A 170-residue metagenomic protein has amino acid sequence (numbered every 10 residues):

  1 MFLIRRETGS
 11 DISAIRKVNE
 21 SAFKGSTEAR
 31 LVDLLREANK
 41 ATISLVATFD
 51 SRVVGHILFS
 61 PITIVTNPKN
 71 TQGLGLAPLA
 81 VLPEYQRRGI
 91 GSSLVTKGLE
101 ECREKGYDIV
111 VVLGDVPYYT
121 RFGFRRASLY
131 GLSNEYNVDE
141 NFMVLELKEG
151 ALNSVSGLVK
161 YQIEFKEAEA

Functional and structural regions predicted by a protein language model:
M1-L31, A38-V54, E149-A170: Short amphipathic alpha-helix that is part of the acyltransferase structural core
V32-R36, Y130-S133: Short, solvent-exposed loop/turn elements at beta->coil junctions and helix N-caps that rim active or binding pockets
T42, V138-M143: Short hydrophobic/aromatic beta-strand or adjacent loop that forms the aromatic wall/cage of a ligand/substrate-binding
V46, R52-T63, G73-A80: Conserved beta-strand in the GNAT
S60, L94, G98, R125-L129: Short acidic (Asp/Glu) patches
Y85, G89-K97, Y107: Conserved acetyl-CoA pyrophosphate-binding loop and the N-cap/start of the following alpha-helix in GNAT-like
E104-D108, L113-V138: Conserved active-site alpha-helix within GNAT-family acetyltransferase domains
